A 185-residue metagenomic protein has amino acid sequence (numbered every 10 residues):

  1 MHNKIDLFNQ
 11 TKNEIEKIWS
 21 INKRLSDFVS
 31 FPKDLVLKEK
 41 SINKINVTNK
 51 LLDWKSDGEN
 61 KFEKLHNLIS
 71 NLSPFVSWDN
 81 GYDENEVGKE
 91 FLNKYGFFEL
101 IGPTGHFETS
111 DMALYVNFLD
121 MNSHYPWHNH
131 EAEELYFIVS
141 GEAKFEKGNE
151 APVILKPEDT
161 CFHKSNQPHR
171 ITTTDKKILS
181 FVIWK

Functional and structural regions predicted by a protein language model:
M1-N3: C-terminal non-catalytic accessory extensions
I5-S110: A short, N-terminal "cap"/entry segment at the start of jelly-roll beta-barrel domains of the cupin/DSBH fold
P103-G105, H124, Q167-P168: Short beta-turn/strand-loop junction motif enriched in small, turn-promoting residues
F107-T109, W127, T172: Short glycine/serine/proline-enriched coil/turn segments at secondary-structure junctions
D111, V116-N122, N129-F145: Short, conserved beta-strand element in jelly-roll/cupin
H130, G148-E150, T174, I183: Surface loops and adjacent helix of pleckstrin homology
N149-P168: Short acidic-glycine-tyrosine-enriched beta hairpin
S165-K185: Ligand-binding loop in jelly-roll beta-barrel domains
